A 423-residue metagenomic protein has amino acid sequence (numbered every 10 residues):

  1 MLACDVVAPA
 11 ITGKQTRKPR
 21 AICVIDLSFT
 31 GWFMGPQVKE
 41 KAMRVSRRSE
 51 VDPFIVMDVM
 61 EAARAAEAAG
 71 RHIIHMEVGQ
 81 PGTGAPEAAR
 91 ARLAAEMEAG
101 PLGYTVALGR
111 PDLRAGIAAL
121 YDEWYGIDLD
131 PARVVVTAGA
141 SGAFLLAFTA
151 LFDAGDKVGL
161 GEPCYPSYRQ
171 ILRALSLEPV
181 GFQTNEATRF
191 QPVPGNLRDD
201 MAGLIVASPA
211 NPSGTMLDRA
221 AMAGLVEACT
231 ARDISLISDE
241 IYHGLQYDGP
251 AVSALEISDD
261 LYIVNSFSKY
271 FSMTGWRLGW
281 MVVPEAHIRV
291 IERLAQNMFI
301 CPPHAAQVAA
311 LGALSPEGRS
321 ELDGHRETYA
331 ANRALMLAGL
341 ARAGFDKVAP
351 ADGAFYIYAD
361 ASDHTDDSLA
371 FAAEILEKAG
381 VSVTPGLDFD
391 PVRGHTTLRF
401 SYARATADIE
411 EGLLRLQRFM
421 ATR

Functional and structural regions predicted by a protein language model:
M1-A10: Residue-level detector of structural "landmarks"
S28, T184-D248: Active-site phosphate-binding strand-loop segment of PLP-dependent enzymes
K39, A119, E123, E374-V383 (+1 more regions): PLP-dependent enzyme catalytic core of the Aspartate aminotransferase-like
E40-K41, D259-E327, L337-G339, F419-M420: Conserved core segment of the aminotransferase class I/II
E40-V45, S49-G139, L146, A313-P316 (+2 more regions): N-terminal small-domain helix-loop-helix segment of the aminotransferase-like
A150-L172: Conserved PLP-anchoring active-site segment centered on the Schiff-base-forming lysine
L311, E327-L337, V348-A361: Conserved glycine-rich beta-strand-loop-beta hairpin in the small C-terminal domain of fold type I
